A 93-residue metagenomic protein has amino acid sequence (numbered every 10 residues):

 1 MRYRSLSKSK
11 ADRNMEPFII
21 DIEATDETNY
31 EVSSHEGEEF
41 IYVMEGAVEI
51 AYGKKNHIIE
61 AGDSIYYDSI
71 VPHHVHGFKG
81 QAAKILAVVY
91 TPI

Functional and structural regions predicted by a protein language model:
M1, R13, E60-A61, S69-I93: Ligand-binding loop in jelly-roll beta-barrel domains
M1-E31, E38, V88-V89, I93: A short glycine-rich, His/Asp/Glu-containing loop-to-beta-strand
L6, G53-S69: Short acidic-glycine-tyrosine-enriched beta hairpin
R13, T25, S33-H35, I50 (+2 more regions): Short solvent-exposed loop/turn micro-motifs enriched in small/polar/acidic residues
I19, V32, Y52-K54, G77 (+1 more regions): Residue-level recognition of conserved beta-strand positions in structured domain cores
I20, Y42, I50, I65 (+1 more regions): Preference for bulky hydrophobic residues occupying beta-strand positions in well-ordered beta-sheet regions
E36-G53, G62: Glycine- and acidic-residue-biased ligand/ion/polar-headgroup-sensing regions
